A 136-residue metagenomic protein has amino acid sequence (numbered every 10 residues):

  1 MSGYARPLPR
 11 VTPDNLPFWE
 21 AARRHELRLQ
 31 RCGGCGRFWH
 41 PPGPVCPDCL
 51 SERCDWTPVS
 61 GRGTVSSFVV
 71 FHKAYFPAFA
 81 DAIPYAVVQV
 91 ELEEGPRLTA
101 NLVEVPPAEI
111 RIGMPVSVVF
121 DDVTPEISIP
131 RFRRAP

Functional and structural regions predicted by a protein language model:
M1-L27, R134: A broadly conserved sequence feature marking short terminus-proximal activation segments in nucleic acid-centric
E26-L29, G43: Residues immediately within or flanking Cys/His clusters that coordinate Zn2+ in small zinc-binding modules
R31-G34, V45-S51: Short, cysteine/histidine-rich loop/knuckle motifs that typically chelate Zn2+
H40, R53-D55: Short functional micro-motifs and their immediate structural scaffolds
D55-T64, I110-M114: Short coil-to-beta-strand transition motifs
F68-K73, D121-V123: Short, conserved beta-turn/loop elements at beta-strand boundaries and strand-helix junctions
A82-L98: Short, basic/aromatic beta-hairpin or loop at an interaction surface
G95, T99-P136: Well-ordered alpha/beta subsegment
